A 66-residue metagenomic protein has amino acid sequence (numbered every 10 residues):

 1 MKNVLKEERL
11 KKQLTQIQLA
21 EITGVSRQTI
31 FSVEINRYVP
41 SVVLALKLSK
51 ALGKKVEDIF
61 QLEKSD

Functional and structural regions predicted by a protein language model:
N3-I22: Short basic helix-loop element that most often maps to the first helix and adjoining turn of HTH DNA-binding modules
Q16, R27, A45: Helix-turn-helix DNA-binding elements, focusing on the entry/boundary residues of the two helices that contact DNA
Q18, T29, D58: Residues in the helix-turn-helix
V25-Y38: Recognition helix of helix-turn-helix/homeodomain-like DNA-binding domains that insert into the DNA major groove
R37-K47, S65: Short, basic-rich loop-to-helix N-cap that marks the start of a DNA-contacting helix
A45-S49, I59-F60: Hydrophobic micro-packing sites on short alpha-helices
D58-D66: Short, charged recognition helix plus adjacent turn of helix-turn-helix-like nucleic-acid-binding domains
